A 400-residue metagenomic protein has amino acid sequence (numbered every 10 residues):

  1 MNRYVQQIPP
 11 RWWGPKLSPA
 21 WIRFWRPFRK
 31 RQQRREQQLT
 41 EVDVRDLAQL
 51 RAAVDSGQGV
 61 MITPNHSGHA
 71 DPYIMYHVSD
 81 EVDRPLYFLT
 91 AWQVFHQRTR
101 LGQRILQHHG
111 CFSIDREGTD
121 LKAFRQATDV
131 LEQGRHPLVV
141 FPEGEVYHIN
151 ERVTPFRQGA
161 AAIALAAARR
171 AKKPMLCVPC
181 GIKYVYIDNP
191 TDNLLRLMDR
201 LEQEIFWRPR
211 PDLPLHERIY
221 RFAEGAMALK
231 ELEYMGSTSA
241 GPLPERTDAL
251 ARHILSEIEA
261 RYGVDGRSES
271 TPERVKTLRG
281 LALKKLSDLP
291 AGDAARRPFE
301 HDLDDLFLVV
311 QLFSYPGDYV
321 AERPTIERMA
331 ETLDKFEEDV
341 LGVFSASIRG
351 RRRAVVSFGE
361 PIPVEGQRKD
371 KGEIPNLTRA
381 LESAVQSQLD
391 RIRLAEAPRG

Functional and structural regions predicted by a protein language model:
M1-H77, Q97-C111, R125-Q126, P324-E337 (+4 more regions): Membrane-anchoring hydrophobic helices of lipid-metabolizing enzymes
R3-I8, L121-G400: Non-catalytic C-terminal accessory region of glycerolipid acyltransferases and related lyso-lipid remodeling enzymes
Y73-E81, A164-R169: Histidine-anchored nucleotide/phosphate-binding helix
E81-R84, Q107: Short helix-loop-beta junction
Y87-V94: Short internal beta-strands
V94-Q97, Y147-H148: Short gly/pro/ser/thr-enriched loop/turn and capping motifs at secondary-structure boundaries
F112-E117: Short, polar/flexible loop-turn hinges at active-site or ligand-entry regions and domain interfaces
